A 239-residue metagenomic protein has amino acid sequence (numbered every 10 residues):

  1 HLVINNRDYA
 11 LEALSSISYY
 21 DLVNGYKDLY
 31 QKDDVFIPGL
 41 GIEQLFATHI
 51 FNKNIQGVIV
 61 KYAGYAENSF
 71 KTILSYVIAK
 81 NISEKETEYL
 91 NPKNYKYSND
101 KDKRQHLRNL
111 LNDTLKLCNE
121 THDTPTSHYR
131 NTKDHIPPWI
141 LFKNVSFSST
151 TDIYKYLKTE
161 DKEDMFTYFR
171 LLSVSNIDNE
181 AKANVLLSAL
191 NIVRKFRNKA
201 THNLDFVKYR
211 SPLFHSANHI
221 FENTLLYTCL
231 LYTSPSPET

Functional and structural regions predicted by a protein language model:
H1-D178, V207-K208: Short, contiguous, well-structured surface segments enriched in hydrophobic/aromatic residues
S69, L141, F196-K199, Y232: Generic detector of isolated residues embedded in canonical secondary-structure elements
N179-L186: A mid-sequence, solvent-exposed acidic-amphipathic segment
L187-P212: Histidine-centered, metal-coordinating catalytic motifs and their short helical/loop contexts
K208-L231: Extended hydrophobic/aromatic segments used for targeting, binding, or gating
Y232-T239: Conserved small/polar residues in nucleotide/adenosyl-binding loops
